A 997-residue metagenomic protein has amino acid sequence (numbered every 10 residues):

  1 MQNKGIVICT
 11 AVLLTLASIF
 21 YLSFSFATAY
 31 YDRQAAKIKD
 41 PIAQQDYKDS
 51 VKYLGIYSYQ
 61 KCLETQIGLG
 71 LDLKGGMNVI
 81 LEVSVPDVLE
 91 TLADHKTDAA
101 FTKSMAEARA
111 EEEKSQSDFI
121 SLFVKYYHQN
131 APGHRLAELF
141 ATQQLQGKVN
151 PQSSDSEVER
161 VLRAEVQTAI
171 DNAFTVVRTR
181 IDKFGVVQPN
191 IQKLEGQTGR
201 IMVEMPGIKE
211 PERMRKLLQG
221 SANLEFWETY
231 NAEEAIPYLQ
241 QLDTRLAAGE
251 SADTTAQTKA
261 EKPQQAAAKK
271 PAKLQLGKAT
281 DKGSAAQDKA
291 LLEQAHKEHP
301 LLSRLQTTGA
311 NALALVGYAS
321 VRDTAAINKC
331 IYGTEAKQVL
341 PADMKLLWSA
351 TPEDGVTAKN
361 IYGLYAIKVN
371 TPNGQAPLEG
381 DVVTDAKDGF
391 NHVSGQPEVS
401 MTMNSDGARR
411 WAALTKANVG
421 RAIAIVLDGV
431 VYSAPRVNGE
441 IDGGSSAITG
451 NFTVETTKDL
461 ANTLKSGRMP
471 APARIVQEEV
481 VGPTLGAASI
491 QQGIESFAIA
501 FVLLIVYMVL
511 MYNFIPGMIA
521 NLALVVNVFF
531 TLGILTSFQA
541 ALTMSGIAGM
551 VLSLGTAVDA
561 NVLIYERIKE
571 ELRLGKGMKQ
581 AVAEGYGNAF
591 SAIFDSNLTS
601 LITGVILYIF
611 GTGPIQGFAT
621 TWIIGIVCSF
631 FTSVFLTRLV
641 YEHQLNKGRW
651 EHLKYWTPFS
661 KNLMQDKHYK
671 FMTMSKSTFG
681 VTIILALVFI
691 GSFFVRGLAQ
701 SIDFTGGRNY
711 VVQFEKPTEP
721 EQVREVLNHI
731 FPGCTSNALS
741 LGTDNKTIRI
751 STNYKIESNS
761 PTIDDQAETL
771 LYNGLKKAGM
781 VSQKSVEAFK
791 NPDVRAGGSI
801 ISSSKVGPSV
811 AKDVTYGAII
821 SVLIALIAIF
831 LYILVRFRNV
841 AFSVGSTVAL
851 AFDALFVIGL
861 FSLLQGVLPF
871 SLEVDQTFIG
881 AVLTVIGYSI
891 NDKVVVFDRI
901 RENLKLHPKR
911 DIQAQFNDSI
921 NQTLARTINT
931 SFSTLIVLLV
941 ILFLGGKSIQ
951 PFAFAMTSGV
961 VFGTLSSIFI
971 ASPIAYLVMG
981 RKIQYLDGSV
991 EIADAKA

Functional and structural regions predicted by a protein language model:
M1-I67, D87-H128, S156, F635-F689 (+2 more regions): Interfacial helix-loop-helix hairpins and adjacent transmembrane helices of multi-pass alpha-helical membrane proteins
Q2-K4, V399-S400, N404-V419, I423-A424 (+5 more regions): Interfacial segments of transmembrane alpha-helices in multi-pass membrane proteins
I8, V526, G533-I534, E570-S591 (+3 more regions): Hydrophobic alpha-helical transmembrane segments of membrane transport and translocation systems, primarily multi-pass
V12-T15, V430, G517-Q539, M550-A557 (+4 more regions): Small-residue-enriched core segments of transmembrane alpha-helices in multipass membrane transport and channel
L22-Y31, D49, E64-G75, L81-D428 (+5 more regions): Non-transmembrane, solvent-exposed regions of membrane trafficking/translocation machinery
V177, T484-L504, T556, L574-T612 (+9 more regions): Pore- and gate-forming transmembrane helices of large, multi-pass membrane proteins
E204, G443-A447, E455-L503, L770 (+2 more regions): Juxtamembrane "pre-transmembrane" interface segments
L552-T599, V640-L653, S862, L868-T930 (+1 more regions): Cytosolic juxtamembrane regions of multi-pass inner-membrane proteins
